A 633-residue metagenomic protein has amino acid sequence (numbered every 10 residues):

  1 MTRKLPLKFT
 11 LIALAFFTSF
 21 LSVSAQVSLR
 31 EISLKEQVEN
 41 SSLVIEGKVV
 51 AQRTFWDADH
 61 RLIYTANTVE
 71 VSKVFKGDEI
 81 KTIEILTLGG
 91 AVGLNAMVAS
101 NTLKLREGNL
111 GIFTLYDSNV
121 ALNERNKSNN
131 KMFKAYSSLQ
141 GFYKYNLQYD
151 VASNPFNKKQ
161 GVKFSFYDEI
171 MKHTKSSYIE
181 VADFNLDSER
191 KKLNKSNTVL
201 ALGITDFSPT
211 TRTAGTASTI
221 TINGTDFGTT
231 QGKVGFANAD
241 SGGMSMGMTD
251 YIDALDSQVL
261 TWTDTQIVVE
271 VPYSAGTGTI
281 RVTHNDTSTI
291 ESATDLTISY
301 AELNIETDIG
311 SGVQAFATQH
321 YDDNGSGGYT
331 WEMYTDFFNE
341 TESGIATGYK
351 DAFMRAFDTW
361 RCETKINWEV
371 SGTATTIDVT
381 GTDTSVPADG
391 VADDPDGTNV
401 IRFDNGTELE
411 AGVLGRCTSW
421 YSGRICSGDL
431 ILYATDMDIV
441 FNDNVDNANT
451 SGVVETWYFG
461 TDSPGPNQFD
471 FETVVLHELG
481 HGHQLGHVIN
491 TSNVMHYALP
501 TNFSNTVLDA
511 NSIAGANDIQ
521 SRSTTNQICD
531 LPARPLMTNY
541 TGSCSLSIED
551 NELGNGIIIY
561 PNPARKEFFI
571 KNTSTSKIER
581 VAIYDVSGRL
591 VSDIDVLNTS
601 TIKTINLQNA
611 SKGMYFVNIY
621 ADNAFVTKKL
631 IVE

Functional and structural regions predicted by a protein language model:
L21-S24, N551-Y560, A564-E633: C-terminal outer-membrane/trafficking sorting elements
Q26-L139: Basic, polyanion-binding surface patches
V92, A96, Y349-V475, G482: Metzincin-family zinc-dependent endopeptidase catalytic domain
A96-A201: Netrin-like (NTR/C345C) domain of secreted extracellular proteins
L186-Y251, T277, T287-N304: Beta-strand/beta-sandwich contexts
K192-T198, T287-A346, E410-L432: Disordered inhibitory propeptide/activation segment of secreted metzincin zinc metalloprotease zymogens, centered on
T382-T398, S463-L536: The catalytic-center signature of Zn2+-dependent metalloproteases
N526-Y560, K571-T575: Residue-level detector of functionally pivotal "anchor" positions at catalytic/ligand-binding pockets or at interdomain
